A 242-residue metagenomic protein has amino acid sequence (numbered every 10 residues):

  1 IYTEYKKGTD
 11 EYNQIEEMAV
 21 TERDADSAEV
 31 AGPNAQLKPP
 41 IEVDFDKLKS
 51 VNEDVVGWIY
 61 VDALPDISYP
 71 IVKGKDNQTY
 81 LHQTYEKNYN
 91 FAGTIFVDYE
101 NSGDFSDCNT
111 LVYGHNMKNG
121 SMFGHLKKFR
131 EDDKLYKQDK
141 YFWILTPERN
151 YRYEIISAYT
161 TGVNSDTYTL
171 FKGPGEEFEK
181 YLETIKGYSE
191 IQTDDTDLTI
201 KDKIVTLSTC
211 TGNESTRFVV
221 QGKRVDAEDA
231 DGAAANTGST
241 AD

Functional and structural regions predicted by a protein language model:
I1-D242: Solvent-exposed, non-transmembrane regions of membrane-associated and secreted proteins
